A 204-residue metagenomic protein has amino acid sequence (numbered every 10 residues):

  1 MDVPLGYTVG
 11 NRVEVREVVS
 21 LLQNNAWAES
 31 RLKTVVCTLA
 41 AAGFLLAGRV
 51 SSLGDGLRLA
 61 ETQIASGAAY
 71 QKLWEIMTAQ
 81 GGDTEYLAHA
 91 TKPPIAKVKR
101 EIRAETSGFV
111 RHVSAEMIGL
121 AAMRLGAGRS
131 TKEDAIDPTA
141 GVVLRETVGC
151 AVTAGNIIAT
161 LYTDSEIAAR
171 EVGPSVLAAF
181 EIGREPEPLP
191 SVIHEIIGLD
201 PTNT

Functional and structural regions predicted by a protein language model:
M1-T204: Well-ordered secondary-structure scaffolds
